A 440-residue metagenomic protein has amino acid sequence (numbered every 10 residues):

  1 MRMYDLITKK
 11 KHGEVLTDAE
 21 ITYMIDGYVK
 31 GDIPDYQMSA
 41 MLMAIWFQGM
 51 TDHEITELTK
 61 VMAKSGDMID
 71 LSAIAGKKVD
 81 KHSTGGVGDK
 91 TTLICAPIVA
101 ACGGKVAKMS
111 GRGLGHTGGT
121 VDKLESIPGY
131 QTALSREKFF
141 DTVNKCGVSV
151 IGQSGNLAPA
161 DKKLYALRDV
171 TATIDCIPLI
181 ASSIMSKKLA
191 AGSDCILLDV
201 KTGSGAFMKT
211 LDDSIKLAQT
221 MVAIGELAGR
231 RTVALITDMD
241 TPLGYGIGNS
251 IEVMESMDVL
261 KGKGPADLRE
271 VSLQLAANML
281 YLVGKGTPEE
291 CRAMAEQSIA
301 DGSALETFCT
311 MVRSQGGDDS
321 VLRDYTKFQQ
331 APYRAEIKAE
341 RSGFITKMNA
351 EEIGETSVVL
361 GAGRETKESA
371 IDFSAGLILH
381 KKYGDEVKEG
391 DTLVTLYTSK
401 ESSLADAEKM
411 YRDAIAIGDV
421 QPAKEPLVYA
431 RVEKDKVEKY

Functional and structural regions predicted by a protein language model:
M1-G88, T307-S314, D318, K434: Acidic, glycine/proline-rich low-complexity segments that act as flexible tails and inter-domain linkers
D5, K10, V15-T17, Y28 (+6 more regions): Well-ordered secondary-structure scaffolds
F47, L93-A107, K187-G192, L227-A228 (+1 more regions): Alpha-helix C-terminal capping segments
K60-S83, R136-A166: Self-splicing inteins and homing endonuclease
K77-A100, G104-H116: Glycine/serine-rich anion-binding loops at beta->alpha junctions that coordinate negatively charged ligand groups
M109, V143, I151-S154, I184 (+2 more regions): Short beta-strand segments
K123-S149, Q219-G225, G229: A glycine-rich helix N-cap at a beta->alpha junction
N144-C195: Phosphate/diphosphate-binding glycine-rich loops and adjacent basic-rich segments that engage nucleotide
